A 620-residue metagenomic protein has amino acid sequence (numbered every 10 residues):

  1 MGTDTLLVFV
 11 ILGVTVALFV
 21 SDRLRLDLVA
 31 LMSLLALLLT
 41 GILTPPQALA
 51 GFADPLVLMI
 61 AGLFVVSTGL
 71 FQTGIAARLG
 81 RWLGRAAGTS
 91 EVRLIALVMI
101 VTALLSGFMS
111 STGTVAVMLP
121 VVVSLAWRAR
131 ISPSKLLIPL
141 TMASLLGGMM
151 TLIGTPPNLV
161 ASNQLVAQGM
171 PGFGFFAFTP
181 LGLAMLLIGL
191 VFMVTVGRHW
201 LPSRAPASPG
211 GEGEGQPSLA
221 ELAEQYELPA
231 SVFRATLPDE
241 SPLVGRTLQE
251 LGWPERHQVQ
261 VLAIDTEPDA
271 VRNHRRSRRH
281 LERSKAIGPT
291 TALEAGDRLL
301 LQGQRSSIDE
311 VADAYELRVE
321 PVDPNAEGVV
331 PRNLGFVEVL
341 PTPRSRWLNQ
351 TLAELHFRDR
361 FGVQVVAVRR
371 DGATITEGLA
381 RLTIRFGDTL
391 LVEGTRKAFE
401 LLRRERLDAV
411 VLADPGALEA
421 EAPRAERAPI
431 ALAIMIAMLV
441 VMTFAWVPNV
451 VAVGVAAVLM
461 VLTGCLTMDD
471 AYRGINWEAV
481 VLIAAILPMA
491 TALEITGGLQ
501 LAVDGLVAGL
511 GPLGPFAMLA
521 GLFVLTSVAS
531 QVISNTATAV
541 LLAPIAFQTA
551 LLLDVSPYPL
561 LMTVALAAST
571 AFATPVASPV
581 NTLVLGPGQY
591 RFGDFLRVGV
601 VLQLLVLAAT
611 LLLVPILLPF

Functional and structural regions predicted by a protein language model:
M1-D4, P46-L56, P171-G182, A422-R424 (+4 more regions): Interfacial loop-to-helix junctions that mark the boundaries of transmembrane helices in multi-pass membrane
T15-L24, V101-S110, A143-I153, V440-W446 (+2 more regions): Transmembrane alpha-helix interface/packing and boundary motifs in multi-pass membrane proteins, characterized by
V20-S21, D27, G387, R424-L501: Core alpha-helical transmembrane segments of integral membrane proteins
L28, S33-L35, L39-A129, G189-P202 (+2 more regions): Membrane-embedded alpha-helical segments and adjacent helix-loop junctions characteristic of multi-pass solute
S33-L34, G80, T112-L125, L137-T141 (+5 more regions): Re-entrant/interfacial helical elements at transmembrane boundaries that shape and gate the permeation pathway
V92-L104, I131-G147, F178, P515-V528 (+2 more regions): Alpha-helical transmembrane segments of multi-pass membrane proteins
R128-P139, G147-E221, Y226-P229, L301-Q302 (+4 more regions): Juxtamembrane and boundary regions of transmembrane helices in multi-pass small-molecule transporters and channels
A230-A422: Structured cytosolic domains appended to multi-pass membrane proteins
